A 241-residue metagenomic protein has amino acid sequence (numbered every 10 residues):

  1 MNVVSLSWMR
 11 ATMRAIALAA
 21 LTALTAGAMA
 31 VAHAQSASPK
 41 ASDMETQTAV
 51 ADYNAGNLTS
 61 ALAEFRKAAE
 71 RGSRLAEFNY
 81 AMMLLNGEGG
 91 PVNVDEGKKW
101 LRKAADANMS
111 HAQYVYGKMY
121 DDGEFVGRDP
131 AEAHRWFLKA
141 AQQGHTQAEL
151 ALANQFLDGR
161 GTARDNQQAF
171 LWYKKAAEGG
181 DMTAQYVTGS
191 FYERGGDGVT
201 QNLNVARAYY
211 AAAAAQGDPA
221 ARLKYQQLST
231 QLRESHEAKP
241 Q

Functional and structural regions predicted by a protein language model:
M1-M13: N-terminal secretory signal peptides that target proteins for export/translocation
A15-A28: Bacterial N-terminal signal peptides
S38, S42, T200-Q241: Terminal, low-structured helical/coil segments at or just beyond the last alpha-helical repeat
K40, N57, E70-R74, N86-E88 (+10 more regions): Short helix-capping/linker turns of helical repeat alpha-solenoids
D43-R71: Alpha-helical segment of the N-proximal tetratricopeptide repeat
E45-D52, N79-N86, V115-D122, A151-D158 (+2 more regions): Hydrophobic face of amphipathic alpha-helices that form TPR/SEL1-like repeat modules and related alpha-solenoid
A55-A63, P91-W100, G127-W136, A163-W172 (+1 more regions): Structural signature of tandem alpha-helical TPR/SEL1-like repeats, specifically the intra-repeat loop/turn
K67-A68, K103-A104, K139-A140, K175-A176 (+1 more regions): Canonical positions in the second alpha-helix
